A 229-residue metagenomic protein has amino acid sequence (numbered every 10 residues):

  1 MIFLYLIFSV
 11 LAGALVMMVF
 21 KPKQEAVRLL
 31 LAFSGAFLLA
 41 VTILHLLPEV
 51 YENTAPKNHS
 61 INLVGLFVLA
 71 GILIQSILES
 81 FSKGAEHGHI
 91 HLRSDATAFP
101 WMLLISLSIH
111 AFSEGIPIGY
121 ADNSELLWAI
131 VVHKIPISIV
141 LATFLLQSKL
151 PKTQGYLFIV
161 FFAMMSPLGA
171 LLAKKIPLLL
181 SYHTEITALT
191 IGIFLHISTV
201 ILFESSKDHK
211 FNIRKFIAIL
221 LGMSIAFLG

Functional and structural regions predicted by a protein language model:
M1-G229: Intrinsically disordered, metal-sensing/regulatory segments
